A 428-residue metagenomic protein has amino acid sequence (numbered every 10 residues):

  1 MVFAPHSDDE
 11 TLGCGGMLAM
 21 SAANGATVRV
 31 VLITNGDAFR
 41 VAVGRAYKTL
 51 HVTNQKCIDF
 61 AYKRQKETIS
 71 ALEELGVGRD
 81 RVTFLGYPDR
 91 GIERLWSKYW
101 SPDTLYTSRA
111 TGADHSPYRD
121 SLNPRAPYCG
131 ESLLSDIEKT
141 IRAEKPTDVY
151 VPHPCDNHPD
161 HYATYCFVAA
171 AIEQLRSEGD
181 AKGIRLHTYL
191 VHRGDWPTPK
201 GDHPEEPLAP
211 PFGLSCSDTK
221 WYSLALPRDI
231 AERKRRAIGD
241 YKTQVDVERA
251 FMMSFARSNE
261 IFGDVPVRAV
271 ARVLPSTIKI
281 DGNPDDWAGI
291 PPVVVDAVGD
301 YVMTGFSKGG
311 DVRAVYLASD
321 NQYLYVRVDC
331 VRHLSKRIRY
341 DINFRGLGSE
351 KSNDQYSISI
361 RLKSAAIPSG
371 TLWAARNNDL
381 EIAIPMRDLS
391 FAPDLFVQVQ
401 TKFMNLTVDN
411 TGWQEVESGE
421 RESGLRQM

Functional and structural regions predicted by a protein language model:
M1-A143, A169-T188, H192, D218: Active-site rim/loop-helix segments in enzyme catalytic domains that contact anionic ligands
E10-L12, A38-R40, P154-H161, W196 (+1 more regions): Active-site environment of divalent metal-dependent phosphoester hydrolases
E93-D103, R109-A126, S132, D136-K139 (+2 more regions): C-terminal accessory domains and tails appended to enzymatic cores
I137-D156, H161: Proline-aspartate-enriched helix->loop->beta-strand connector
P159-E173: Short Gly/Thr/Asp-enriched flexible loops that form oxyanion-binding sites at enzyme active sites
R268-D281, D341-A365, A375-N378, M386-M428: Acidic/polar low-complexity flexible segments
G282, Q322-R332, D379-P385: Short, well-ordered beta-strand segments enriched in hydrophobic/aromatic residues
R313-Y316, I367-W373: Beta-strand-rich interaction surfaces with strong enrichment in secreted/lumenal proteins
